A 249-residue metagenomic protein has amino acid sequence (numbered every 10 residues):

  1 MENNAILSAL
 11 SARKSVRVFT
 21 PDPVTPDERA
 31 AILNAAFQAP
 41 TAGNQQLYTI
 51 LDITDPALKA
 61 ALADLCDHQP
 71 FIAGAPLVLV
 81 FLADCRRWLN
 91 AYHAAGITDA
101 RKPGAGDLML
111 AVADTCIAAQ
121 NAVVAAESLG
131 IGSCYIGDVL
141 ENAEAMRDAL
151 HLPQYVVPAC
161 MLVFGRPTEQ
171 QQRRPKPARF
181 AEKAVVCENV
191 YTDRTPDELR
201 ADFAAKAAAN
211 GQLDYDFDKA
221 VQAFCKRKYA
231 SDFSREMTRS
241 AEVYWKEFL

Functional and structural regions predicted by a protein language model:
M1-L249: Acidic, surface-exposed loops and disordered segments
